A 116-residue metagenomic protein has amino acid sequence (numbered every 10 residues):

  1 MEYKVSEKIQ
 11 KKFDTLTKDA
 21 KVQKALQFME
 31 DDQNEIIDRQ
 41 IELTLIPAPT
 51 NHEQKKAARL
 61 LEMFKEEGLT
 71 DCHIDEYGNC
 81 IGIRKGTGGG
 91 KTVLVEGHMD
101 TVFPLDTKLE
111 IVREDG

Functional and structural regions predicted by a protein language model:
M1-L45: N-terminal hydrophobic or amphipathic helices/low-complexity stretches enriched in small/hydrophobic/Pro/Gly
E2, S6, Q10-F13, E66 (+3 more regions): Intrinsically disordered, low-complexity regions
Q23-L26, Q40-L43, G78, E96-M99 (+1 more regions): Generic secondary-structure boundary/loop-capping signal
E35, R39, R59, I111-D115: Broad hydrophobic/π-residue packing in well-ordered secondary structure
R39-E42, A48-K91: A non-catalytic alpha/beta surface segment that caps or lines the substrate-entry region of metallo-dependent hydrolase
G89-G116: Active-site metal-coordination/substrate-binding segment of hydrolases, especially metallo-dependent peptidases
